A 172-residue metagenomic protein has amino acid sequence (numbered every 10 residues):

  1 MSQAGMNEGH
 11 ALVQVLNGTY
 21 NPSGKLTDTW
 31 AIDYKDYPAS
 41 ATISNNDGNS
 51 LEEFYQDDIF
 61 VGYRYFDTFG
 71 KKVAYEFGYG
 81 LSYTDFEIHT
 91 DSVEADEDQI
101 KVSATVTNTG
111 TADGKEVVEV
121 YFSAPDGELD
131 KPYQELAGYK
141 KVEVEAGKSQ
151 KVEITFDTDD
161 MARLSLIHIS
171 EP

Functional and structural regions predicted by a protein language model:
M1-K115, K141: Secreted, periplasmic, or luminal enzymes acting at the cell surface/secretory milieu
V73, G114-E116, D130, A162-L164: Short acidic, gly/pro-rich beta-turn/loop elements at beta-sheet edges and active-site/ligand-binding grooves
V102, V118, V152-I154: Hydrophobic residues positioned within well-ordered beta-strands of beta-sheet architectures
N108-G110, A124-D126, T158-D160: Beta-strand elements of well-folded, non-transmembrane domains
A112-E128, L136: Short acidic, flexible loop segments centered on an aromatic residue
L129-R163: Intrinsically disordered, low-complexity Pro/Gly/Ser/Thr-rich segments with frequent PxxP/GP/PP motifs and embedded
S165-P172: Residue-level detector of conserved catalytic or cofactor/ligand-binding positions in enzyme active sites
